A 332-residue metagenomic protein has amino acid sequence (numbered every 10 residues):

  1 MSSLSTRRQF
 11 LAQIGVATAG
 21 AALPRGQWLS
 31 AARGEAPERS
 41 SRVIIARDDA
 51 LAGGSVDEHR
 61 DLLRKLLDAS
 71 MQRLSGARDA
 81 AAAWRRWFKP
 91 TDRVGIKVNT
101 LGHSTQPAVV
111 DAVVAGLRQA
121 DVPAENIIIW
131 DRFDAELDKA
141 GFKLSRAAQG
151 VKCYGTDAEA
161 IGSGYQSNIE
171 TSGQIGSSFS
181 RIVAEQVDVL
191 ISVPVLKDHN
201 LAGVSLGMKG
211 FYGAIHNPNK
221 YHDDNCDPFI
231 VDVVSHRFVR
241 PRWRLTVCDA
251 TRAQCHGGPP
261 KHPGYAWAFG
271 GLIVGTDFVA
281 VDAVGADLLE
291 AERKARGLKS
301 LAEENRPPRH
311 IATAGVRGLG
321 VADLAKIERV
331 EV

Functional and structural regions predicted by a protein language model:
M1-V332: N-terminal and secondary-structure boundary signal
